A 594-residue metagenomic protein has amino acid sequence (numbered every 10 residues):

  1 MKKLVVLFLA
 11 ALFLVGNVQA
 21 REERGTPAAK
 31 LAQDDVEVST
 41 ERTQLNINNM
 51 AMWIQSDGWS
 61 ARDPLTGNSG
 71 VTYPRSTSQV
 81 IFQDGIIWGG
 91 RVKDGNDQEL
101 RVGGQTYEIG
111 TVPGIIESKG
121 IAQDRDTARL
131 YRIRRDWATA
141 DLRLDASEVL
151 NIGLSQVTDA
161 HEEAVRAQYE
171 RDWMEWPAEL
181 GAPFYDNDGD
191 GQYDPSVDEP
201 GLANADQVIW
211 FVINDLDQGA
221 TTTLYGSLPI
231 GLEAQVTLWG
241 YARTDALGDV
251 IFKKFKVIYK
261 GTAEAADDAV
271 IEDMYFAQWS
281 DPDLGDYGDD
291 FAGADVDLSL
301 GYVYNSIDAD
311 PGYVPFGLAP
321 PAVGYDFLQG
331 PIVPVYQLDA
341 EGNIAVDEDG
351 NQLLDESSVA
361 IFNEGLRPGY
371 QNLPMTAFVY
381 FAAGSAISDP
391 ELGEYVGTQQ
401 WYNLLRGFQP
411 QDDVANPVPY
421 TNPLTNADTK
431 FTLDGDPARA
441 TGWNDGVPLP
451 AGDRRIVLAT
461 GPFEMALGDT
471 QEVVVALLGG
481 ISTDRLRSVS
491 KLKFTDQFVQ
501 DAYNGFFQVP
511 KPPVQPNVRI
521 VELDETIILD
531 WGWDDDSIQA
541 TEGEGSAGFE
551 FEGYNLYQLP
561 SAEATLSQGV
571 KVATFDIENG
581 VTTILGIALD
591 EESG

Functional and structural regions predicted by a protein language model:
M1-L4: Positively charged n-region of N-terminal signal peptides that target proteins for export
V6-V18: Hydrophobic h-region of N-terminal signal peptides that target proteins for export in Gram-negative bacteria
A20-G594: Extracellular/surface-associated beta-sandwich interaction domains
